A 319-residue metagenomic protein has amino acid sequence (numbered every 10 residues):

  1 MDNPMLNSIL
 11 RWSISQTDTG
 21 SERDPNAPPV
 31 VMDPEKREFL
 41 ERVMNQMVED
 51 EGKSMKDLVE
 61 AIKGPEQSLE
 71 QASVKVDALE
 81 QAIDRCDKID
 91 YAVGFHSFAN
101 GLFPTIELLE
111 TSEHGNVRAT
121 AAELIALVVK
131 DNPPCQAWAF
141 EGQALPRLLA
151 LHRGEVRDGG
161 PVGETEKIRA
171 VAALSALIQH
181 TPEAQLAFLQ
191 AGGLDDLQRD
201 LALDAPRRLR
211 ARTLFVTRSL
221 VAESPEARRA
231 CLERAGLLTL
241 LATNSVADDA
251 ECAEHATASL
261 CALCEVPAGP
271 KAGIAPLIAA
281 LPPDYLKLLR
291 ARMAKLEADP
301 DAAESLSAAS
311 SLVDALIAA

Functional and structural regions predicted by a protein language model:
D2-F39, E66-I83, E113-V129, E141 (+4 more regions): Alpha-helical solenoid repeats of the armadillo/HEAT superfamily in eukaryotic scaffolding/adaptor proteins
F39-A137: Alpha-solenoid helical-repeat scaffolds
Q46-D50, A92-F98, C135-G142, A184-A191 (+2 more regions): Short, hydrophobic/charged alpha-helical patches characteristic of ARM/HEAT alpha-solenoid repeats and analogous
D57-A61, L102-E107, A144-H152, D196-D200 (+2 more regions): Buried hydrophobic core positions in alpha-solenoid tandem helical repeats
I83, V93, I106-E107, E123-A126 (+7 more regions): Register-specific detector for alpha-helical tandem repeat solenoids, activating on a conserved position within each
